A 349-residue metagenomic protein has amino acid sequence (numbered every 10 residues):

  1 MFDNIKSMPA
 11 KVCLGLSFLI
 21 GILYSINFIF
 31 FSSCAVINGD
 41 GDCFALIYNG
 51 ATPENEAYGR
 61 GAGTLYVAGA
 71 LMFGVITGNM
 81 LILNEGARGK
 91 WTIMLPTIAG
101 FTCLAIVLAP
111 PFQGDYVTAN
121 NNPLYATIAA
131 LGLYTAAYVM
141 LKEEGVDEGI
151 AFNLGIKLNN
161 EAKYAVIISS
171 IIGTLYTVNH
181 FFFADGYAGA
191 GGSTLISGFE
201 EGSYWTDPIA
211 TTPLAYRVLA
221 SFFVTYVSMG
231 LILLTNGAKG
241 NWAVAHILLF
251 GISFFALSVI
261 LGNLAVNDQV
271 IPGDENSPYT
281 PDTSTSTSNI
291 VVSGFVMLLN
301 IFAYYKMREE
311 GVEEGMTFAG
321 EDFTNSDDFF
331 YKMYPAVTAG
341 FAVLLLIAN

Functional and structural regions predicted by a protein language model:
M1-L23, E144-L175, T317-A339: Cytosolic juxtamembrane helix and N-cap/initiation of the first transmembrane helix
L19-A70, I171-A220, A342-N349: Hydrophobic transmembrane helix segments
G59-N84, A210-T235, F250-S253, N349: Core segments of alpha-helical transmembrane spans in multipass integral membrane proteins
L81-A99, L234-G251: Loop-to-transmembrane helix junctions at the membrane interface
I93-A109, G132, F223-M229, A245-N263 (+1 more regions): Hydrophobic alpha-helical membrane segments
A105-P123, S258-S288: Membrane-helix boundary connector in multi-pass membrane proteins
T118-M140, S277-Y304, Y334-P335: Alpha-helical membrane-associated segments of multi-pass integral membrane proteins
G132-I150, V296-G315, L345-A348: Membrane-water interface at the C-terminal end of transmembrane alpha helices
